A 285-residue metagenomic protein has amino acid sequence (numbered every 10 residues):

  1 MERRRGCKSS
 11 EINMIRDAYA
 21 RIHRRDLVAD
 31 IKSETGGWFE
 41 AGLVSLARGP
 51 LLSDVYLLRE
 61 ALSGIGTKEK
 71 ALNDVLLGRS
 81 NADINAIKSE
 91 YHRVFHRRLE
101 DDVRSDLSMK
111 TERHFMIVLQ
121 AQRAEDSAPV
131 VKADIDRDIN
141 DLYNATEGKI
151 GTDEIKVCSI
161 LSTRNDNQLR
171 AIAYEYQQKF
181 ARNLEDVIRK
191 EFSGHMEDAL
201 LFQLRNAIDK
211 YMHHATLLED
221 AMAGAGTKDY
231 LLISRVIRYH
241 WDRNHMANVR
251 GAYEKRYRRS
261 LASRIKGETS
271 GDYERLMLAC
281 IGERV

Functional and structural regions predicted by a protein language model:
M1-V285: Structural signature for extended repeat/solenoid scaffolds and their inter-repeat hinge/linker regions, spanning
